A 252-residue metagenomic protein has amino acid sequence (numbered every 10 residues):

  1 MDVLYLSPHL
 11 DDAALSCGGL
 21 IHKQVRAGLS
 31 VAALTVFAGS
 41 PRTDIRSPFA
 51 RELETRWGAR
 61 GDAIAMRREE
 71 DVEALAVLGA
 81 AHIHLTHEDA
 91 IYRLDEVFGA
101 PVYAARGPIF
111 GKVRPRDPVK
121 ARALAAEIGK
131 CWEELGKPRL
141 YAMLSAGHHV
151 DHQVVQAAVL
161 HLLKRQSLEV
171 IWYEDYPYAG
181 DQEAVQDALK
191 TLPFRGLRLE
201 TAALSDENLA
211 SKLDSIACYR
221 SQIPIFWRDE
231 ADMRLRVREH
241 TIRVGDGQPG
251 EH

Functional and structural regions predicted by a protein language model:
M1-A157, H161-R165, A231: Active-site beta-strand->loop->alpha-helix modules in alpha/beta enzyme cores, enriched in Gly/His/Asp(Glu)
E69-Y103, P118-A121, A125-A126, K130-L135 (+1 more regions): The feature marks non-catalytic terminal segments
